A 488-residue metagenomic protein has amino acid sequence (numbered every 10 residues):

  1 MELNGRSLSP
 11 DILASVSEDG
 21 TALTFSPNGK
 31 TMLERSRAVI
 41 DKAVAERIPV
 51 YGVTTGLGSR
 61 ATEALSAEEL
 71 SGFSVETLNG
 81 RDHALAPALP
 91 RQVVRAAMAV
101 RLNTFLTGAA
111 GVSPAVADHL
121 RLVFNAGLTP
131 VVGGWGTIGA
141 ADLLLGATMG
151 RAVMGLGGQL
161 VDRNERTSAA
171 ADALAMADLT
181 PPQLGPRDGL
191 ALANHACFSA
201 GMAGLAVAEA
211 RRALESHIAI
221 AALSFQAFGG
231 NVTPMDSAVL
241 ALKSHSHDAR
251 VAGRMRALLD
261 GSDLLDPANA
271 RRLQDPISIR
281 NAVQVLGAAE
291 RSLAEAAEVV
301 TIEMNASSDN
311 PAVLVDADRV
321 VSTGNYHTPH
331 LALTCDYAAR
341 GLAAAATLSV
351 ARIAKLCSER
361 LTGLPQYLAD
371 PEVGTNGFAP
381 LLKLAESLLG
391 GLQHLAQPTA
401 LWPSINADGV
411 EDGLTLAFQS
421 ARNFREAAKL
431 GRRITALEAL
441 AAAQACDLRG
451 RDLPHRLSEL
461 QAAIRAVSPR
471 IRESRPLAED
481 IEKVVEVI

Functional and structural regions predicted by a protein language model:
M1-T21, F25-M32, S36-V44, L70 (+3 more regions): C-terminal auxiliary extensions adjacent to catalytic cores
S7-K42, E46-V53, L57-R95, R101 (+1 more regions): Residues that scaffold, gate, or flank divalent-cation-dependent active/transport sites
D19-G20, R47, G80-H83, G108 (+3 more regions): Short loop/turn hinge sites at secondary-structure boundaries
Y51-F73, G80-N103, V131-M154, R166 (+2 more regions): FAD-binding core of FAD-dependent oxidoreductases, characterized by glycine-rich FAD pyrophosphate-binding loops
T62, L78-L85, M98, L102-F105 (+5 more regions): Generic short alpha-helical segment signal, independent of protein family or function, capturing local helix propensity
E63, H83-P87, L106-A110, L286 (+2 more regions): Short gly/ser-rich anion-binding loops that grip negatively charged ligand groups
A109-T137: FAD-binding glycine-rich core of flavoenzymes that anchor FAD
